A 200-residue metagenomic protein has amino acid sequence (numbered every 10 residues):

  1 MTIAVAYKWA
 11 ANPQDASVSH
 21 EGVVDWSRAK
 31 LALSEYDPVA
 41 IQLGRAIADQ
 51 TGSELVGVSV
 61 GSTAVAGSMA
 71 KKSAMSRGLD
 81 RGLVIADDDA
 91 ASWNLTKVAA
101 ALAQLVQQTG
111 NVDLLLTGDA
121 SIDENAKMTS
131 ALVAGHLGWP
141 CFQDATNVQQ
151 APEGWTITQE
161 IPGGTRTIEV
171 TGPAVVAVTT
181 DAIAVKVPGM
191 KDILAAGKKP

Functional and structural regions predicted by a protein language model:
M1-P200: N-terminal glycine-rich FAD/FM-binding segment characteristic of electron-transfer flavoproteins
